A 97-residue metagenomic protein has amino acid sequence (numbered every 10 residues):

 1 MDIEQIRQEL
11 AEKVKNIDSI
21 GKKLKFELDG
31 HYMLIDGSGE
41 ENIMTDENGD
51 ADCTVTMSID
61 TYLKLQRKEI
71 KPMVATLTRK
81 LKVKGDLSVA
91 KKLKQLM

Functional and structural regions predicted by a protein language model:
M1-M97: Feature captures hydrophobic
